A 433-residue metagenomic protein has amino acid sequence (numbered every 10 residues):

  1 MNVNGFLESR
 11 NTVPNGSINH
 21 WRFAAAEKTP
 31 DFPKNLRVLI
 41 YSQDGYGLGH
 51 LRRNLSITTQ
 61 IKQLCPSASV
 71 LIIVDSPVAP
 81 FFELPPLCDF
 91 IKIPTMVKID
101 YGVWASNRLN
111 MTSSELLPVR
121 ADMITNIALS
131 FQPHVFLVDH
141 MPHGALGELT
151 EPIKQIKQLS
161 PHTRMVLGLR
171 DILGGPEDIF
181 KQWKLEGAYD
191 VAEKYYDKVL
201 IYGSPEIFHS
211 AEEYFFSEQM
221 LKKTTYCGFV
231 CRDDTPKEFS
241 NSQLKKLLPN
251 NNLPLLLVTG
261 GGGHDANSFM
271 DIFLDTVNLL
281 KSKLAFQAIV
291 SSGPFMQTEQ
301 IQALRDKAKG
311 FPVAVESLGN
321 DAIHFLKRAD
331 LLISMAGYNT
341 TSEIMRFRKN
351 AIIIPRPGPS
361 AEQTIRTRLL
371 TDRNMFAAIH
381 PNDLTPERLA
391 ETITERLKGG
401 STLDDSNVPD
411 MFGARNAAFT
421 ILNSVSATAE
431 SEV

Functional and structural regions predicted by a protein language model:
N2-P77: N-terminal subdomain of nucleotide-sugar transferases
N4-R10, P14-A26, E391, R396-V433: C-terminal amphipathic helix plus adjacent low-complexity, charged tail appended to glycosyltransferase catalytic
G16, L169-N267, T298: A nucleotide-sugar donor-handling region in carbohydrate enzymes
K34-L36, S42, Q60, L64-E115 (+2 more regions): Conserved nucleotide-sugar phosphate-binding/catalytic loop shared by glycosyltransferases and other
T125-E193: Conserved nucleotide-sugar donor-interacting segment of glycosyltransferase catalytic cores, predominantly GT-B
C231-L331, T364, N382: Donor-nucleotide binding loops and adjacent catalytic segments primarily of GT-B fold Leloir glycosyltransferases
N320-I365: A donor-sugar binding/catalytic signature common to diverse glycosyltransferases and related nucleotide-sugar
G358-T392: Change "using UDP/GDP/dTDP sugars" to "using nucleotide sugars
